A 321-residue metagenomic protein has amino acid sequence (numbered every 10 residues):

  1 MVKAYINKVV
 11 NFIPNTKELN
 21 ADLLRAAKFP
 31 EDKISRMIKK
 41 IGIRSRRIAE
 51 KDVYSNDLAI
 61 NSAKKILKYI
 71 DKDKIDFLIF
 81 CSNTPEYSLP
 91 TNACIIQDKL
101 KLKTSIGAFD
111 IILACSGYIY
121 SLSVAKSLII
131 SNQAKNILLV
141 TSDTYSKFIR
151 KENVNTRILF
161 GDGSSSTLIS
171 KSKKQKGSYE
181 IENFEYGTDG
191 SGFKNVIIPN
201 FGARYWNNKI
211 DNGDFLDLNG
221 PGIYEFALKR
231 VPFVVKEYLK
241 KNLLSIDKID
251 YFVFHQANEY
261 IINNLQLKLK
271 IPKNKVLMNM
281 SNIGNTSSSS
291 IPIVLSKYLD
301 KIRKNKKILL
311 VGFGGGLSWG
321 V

Functional and structural regions predicted by a protein language model:
M1-K51, N153-E225, K229, F233: Condensing-enzyme catalytic core mediating Claisen C-C bond formation in acyl metabolism
N7-K8, C81, I112, I137-D143 (+3 more regions): Short beta-strand segments
E18, L89-T91, I149-N153, W319-V321: Short acidic, glycine/serine/threonine-rich loops at helix termini
P30-I38, S88-L102, L138-Y145, A203-K209 (+1 more regions): Acidic-glycine-rich active-site phosphate/pyrophosphate-binding loop
N56, I60, T84-P85, D98 (+5 more regions): Claisen-condensing/thiolase-fold acyl-transfer catalytic domains that form or cleave C-C bonds in fatty acid
S62-D76, F233-D250, Y298-I302: Phosphate/pyrophosphate-binding loops at sites that engage ATP/ADP/AMP, CoA/4′-phosphopantetheine, polyphosphate
N132-G163: Flexible, glycine-rich active-site loops centered on histidine and acidic residues that chelate a metal or position
